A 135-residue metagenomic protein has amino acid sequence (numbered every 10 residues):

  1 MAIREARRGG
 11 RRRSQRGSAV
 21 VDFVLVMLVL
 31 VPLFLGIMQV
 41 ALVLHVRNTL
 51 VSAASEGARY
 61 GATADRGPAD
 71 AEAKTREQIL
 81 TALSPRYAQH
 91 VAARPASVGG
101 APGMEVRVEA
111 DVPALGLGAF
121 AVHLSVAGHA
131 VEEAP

Functional and structural regions predicted by a protein language model:
M1-E72: Alpha-helical assembly-interface signal, strongest on the long, hydrophobic N-terminal helix that forms
A2-A6, A69-P135: Short, conserved structural patches
